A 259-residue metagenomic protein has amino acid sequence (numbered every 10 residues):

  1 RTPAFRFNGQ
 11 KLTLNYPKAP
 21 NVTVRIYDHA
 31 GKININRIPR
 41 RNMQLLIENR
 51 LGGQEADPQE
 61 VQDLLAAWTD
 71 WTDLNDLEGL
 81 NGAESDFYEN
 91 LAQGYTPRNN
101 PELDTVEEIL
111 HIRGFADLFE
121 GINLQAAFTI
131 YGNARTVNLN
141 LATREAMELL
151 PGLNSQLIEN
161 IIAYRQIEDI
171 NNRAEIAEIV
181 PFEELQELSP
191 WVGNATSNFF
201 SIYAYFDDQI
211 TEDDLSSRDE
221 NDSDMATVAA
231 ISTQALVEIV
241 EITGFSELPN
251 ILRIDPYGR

Functional and structural regions predicted by a protein language model:
R1-R259: Compositionally biased linear targeting/interaction segments
